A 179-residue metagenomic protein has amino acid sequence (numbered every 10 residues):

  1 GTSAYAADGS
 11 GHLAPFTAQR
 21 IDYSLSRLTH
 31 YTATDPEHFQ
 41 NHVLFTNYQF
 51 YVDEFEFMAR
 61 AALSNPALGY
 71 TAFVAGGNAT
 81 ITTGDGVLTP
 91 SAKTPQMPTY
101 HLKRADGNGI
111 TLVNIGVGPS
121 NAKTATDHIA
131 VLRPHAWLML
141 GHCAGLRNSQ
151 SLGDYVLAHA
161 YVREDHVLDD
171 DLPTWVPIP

Functional and structural regions predicted by a protein language model:
G1-V117: N-terminal short beta-loop-beta anion/metal-coordinating cradle
T83-P179: Glycine-rich phosphate- or other oxyanion-binding loops that anchor nucleotides, phosphorylated ligands
